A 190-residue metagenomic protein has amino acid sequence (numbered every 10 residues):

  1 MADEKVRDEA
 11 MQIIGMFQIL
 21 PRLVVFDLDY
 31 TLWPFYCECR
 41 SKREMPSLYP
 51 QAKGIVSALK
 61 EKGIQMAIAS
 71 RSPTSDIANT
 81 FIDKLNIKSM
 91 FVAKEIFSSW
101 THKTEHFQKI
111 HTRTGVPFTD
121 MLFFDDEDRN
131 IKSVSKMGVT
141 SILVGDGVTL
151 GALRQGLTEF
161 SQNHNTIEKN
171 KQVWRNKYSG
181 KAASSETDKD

Functional and structural regions predicted by a protein language model:
M1-L28, K169-D190: Non-catalytic pre-domain segments flanking phosphatase-related domains
M16-I19, L23-V24, D29-P50: Metal-dependent phosphoesterase signature
S47, A52-I82, K94-W100: Substrate-recognition element of Asp-dependent hydrolases with the DxDx(T/V) motif
D76-T80, H106, S133, A152: Phosphate- and divalent-cation-binding pockets in alpha/beta enzyme and binding domains that engage nucleotide-derived
D83-F97, T158-V173: Structural recognition of alpha->loop->beta junctions
W100-R113: Short loop-to-alpha-helix "cap/lid" segments that border enzyme active sites across diverse enzyme classes
F118-N163: Acidic, Mg2+-coordinating phosphoryl-transfer loop and its flanking beta/alpha structural elements, shared across
